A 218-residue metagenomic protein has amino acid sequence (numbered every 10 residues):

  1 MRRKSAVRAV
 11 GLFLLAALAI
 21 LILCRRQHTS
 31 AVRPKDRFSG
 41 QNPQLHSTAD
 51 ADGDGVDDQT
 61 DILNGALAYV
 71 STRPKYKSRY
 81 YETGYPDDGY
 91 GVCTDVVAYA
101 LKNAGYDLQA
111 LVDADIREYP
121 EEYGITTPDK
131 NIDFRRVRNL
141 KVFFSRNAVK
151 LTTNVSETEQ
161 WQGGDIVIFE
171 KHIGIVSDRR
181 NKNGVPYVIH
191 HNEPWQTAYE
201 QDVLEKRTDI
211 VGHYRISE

Functional and structural regions predicted by a protein language model:
M1-L15, L23-C24: N-terminal Sec-pathway targeting helices
G11-L12, Y90, Q160, F169 (+1 more regions): Active-site-proximal structural scaffolding
Q27-K141: N-terminal capping segments
V56, R117-W195: ...with weaker cross-activation on analogous glycine-rich loops/strands in unrelated enzymes
G184-E218: Low-complexity, Gly/Ser/Thr/Pro-rich intrinsically disordered linker/tail segments
